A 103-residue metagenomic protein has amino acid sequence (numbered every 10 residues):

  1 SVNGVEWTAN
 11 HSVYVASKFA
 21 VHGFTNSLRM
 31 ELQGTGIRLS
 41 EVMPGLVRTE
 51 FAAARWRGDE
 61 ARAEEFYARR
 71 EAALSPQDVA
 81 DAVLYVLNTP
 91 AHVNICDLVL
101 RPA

Functional and structural regions predicted by a protein language model:
S1: Residue(s) in the substrate-gating loop at a strand-loop-helix junction that position the organic substrate next
E6-S12: Active-site loop immediately N-terminal to the catalytic Tyr-X3-Lys motif of short-chain dehydrogenase/reductase
Y14, H22: Catalytic tyrosine of NAD(P)H-dependent dehydrogenase/reductases that use a Tyr as the general acid/base
S17: Active-site helix of classical SDR
M30-Q33: Alpha-helical segment proximal to the catalytic Tyr-Lys
E41-V42, E60-A103: C-terminal helical subdomain
P44-A54: Short, flexible catalytic-loop segment of classical short-chain dehydrogenase/reductase
